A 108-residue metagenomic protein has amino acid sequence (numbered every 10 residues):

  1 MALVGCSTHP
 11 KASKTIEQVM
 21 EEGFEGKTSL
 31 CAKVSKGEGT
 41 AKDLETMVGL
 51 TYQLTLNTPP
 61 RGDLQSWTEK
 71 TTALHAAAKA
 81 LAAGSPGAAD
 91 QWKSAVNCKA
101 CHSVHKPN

Functional and structural regions predicted by a protein language model:
M1-C6: Sec-dependent bacterial lipoprotein signal peptides
S7-N108: Sequence context surrounding c-type heme c attachment/ligation sites in exported
